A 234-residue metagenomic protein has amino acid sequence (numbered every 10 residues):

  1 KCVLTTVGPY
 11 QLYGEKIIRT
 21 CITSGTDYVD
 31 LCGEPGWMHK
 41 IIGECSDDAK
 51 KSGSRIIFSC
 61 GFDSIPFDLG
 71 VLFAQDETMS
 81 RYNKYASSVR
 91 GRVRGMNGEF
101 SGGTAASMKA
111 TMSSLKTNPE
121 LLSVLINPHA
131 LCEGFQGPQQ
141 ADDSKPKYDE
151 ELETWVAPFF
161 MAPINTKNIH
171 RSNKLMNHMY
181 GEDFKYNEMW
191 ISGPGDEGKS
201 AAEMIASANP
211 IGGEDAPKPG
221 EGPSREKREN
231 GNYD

Functional and structural regions predicted by a protein language model:
K1-L12: Rossmann-like NAD(P)-binding element
V3, I22, S46-A49, Q75-E77: Short, hinge-like loop/turn segments at secondary-structure boundaries
P9-Y10, T20-M38: ADP-ribose/adenylate-binding Rossmann-like module
G14, C32-S54: Rossmann-fold NAD(P)-binding glycine/threonine-rich loop
P35-W37, G61-D68: Gly/Ser/Thr-rich loops at beta-strand to alpha-helix junctions that form or flank small-molecule/cofactor-binding
K51-G53, D76-D234: C-terminal catalytic/substrate-binding lobe primarily of soluble NAD(P)-dependent oxidoreductases
F67-E77: Active-site-proximal alpha-helical scaffold in enzymes
